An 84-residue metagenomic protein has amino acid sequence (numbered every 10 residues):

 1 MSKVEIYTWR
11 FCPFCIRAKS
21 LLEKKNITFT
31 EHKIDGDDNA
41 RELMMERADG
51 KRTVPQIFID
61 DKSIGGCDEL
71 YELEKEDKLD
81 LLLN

Functional and structural regions predicted by a protein language model:
M1-I27: Local sequence-structure signature of Cys/Sec-based thiol-disulfide redox active-site neighborhoods
W9, I34, D60: Acidic/polar N-terminal loop/beta-strand segments that form early-domain functional surfaces
P13, N39, R52, G65: Short alpha-helical
S20, E42, E46, D80-N84: Replace "anionic and nucleotidyl ligands
I34-G50: Thioredoxin-like thiol-disulfide oxidoreductase module
D49-F58, D68: Structural micro-motif
I59-N84: Non-catalytic, surface beta->alpha helical segment in thiol-disulfide oxidoreductase systems
